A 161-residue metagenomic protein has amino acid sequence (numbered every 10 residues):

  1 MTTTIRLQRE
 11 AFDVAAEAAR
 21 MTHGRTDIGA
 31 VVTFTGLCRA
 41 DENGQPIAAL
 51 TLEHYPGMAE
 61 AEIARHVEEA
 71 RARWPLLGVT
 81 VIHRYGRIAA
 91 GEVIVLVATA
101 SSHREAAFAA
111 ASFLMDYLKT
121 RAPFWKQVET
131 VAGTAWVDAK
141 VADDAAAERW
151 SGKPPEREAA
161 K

Functional and structural regions predicted by a protein language model:
M1-I94, F108-S112, D116-K161: N-terminal, polar/charged subdomain of small-to-medium soluble alpha/beta proteins
I94-S101: Short glycine-rich or small-residue beta-strand-to-loop segments that form or flank ligand, phosphate, metal/Fe-S
